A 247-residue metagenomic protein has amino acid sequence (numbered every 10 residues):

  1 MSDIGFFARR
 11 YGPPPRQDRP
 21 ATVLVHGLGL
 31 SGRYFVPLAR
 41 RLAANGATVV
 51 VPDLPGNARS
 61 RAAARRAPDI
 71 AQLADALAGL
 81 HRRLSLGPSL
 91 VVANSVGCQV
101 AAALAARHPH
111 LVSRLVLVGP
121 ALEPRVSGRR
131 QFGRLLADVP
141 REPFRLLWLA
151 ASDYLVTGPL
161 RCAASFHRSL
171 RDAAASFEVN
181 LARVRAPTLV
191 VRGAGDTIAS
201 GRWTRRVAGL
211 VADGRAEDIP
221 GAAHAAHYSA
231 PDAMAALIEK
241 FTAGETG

Functional and structural regions predicted by a protein language model:
M1-T22, A44-A47, L86-G87, V156-T157 (+1 more regions): Alpha/beta-hydrolase fold catalytic core
Y11-R59: Conserved HGGG/HGGXW glycine-rich cap/lid loop of the alpha/beta-hydrolase fold
A71-S89: Conserved acidic catalytic loop of the alpha/beta-hydrolase fold
Q99-R107, L111-E142: Flexible "cap/lid" loop of the alpha/beta hydrolase fold
A150-F177: Hydrophobic, aromatic-rich cap/lid helix
V184, V190-R192: Short beta-strand/loop motif that positions the catalytic acidic residue of the alpha/beta-hydrolase fold
A194-A199: Acidic catalytic loop of the alpha/beta-hydrolase fold
A222-D232: Catalytic histidine-centered segment of alpha/beta-hydrolase-like enzymes
